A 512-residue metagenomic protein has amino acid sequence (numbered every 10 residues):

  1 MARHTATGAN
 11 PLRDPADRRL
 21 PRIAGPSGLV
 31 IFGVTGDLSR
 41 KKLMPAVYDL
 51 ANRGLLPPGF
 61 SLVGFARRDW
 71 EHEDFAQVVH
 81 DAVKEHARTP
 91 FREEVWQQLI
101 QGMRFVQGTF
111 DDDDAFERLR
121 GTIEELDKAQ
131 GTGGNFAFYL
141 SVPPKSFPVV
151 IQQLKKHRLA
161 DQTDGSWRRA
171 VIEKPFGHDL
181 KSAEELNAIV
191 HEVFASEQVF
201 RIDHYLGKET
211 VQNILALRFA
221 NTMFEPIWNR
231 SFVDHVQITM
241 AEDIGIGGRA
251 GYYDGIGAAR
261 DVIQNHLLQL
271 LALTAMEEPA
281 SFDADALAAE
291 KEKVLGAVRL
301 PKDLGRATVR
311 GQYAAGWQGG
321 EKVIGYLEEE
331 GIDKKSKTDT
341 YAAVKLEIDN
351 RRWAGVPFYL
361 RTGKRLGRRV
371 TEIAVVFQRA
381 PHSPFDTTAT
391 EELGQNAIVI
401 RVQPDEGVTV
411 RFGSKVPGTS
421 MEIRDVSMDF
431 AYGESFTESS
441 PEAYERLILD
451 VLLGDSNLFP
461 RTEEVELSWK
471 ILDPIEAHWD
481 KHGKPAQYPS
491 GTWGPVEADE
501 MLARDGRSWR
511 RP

Functional and structural regions predicted by a protein language model:
M1-I172, F176-P512: Secretory/organelle targeting and membrane-embedding segments
